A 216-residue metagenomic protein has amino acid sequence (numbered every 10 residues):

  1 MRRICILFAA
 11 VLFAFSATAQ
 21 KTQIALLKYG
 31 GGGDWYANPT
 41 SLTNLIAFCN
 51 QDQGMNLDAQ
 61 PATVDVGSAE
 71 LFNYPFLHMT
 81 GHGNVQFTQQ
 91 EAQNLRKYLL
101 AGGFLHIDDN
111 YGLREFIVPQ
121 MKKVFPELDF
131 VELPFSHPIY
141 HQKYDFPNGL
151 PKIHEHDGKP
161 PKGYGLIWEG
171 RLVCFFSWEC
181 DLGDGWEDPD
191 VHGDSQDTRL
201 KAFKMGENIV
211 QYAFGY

Functional and structural regions predicted by a protein language model:
M1-I4: Positively charged n-region of N-terminal signal peptides that target proteins for export
A10-T18: Hydrophobic h-region of N-terminal signal peptides that target proteins for export in Gram-negative bacteria
A19-F76, T80-G83, D181-L182, D188-Y216: Aromatic-Pro/Gly-enriched surface loop or interdomain linker that acts as a lid/target-recognition segment
Q20-T22, F72-P75, L100-F104, L128 (+1 more regions): Loop/turn elements at helix/coil->beta-strand transitions in domains of secreted/extracellular proteins
I24, F76-E115: Short alpha-beta junction capping motif
Y29-G33, H82-Q86, Y111-E115, F135-I139 (+1 more regions): Solvent-exposed loop/turn segments at secondary-structure junctions within structured extracellular/periplasmic domains
G67, G158-C174: Short, surface-exposed beta-strand/loop micro-motifs that present aromatic residues
P119-L150: Acidic, glycine-rich loop-and-strand cores that form catalytic or ligand-binding grooves in diverse globular domains
